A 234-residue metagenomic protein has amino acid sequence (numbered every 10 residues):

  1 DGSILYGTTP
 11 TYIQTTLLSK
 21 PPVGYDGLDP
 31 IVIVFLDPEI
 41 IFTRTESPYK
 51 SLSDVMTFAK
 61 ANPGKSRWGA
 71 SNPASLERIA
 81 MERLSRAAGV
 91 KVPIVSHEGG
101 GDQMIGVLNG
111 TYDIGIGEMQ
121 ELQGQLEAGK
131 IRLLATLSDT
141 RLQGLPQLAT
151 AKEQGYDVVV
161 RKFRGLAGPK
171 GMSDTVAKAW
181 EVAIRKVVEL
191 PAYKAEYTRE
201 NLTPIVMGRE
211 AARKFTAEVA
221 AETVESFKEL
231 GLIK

Functional and structural regions predicted by a protein language model:
D1, S51, G110-T111, K130 (+4 more regions): Conserved functional loop/turn residues at catalytic and ligand-binding sites
D1-I4, T16-D102, E153, F163-E196: Hinge/capping helix and adjacent helix->loop/strand transition within the periplasmic-binding protein
D1-Y6, N62-S66, V90, L108-G117 (+2 more regions): Alpha-to-beta junction loops
P10-K20, R83-A87, N109, D113-L148: A ligand-binding cleft/hinge motif common to bilobed small-molecule-binding domains
L36, E121-P191, E218-A221: C-terminal lobe and pocket-closing loops of periplasmic/extracytoplasmic Venus-flytrap solute-binding proteins
D37, V95-I105, N109, E118-E121 (+2 more regions): Short helix-initiation/N-cap motifs at beta->coil->alpha
A87, D174-K234: An extracytoplasmic/periplasmic, membrane-proximal ligand-sensing/linker region
